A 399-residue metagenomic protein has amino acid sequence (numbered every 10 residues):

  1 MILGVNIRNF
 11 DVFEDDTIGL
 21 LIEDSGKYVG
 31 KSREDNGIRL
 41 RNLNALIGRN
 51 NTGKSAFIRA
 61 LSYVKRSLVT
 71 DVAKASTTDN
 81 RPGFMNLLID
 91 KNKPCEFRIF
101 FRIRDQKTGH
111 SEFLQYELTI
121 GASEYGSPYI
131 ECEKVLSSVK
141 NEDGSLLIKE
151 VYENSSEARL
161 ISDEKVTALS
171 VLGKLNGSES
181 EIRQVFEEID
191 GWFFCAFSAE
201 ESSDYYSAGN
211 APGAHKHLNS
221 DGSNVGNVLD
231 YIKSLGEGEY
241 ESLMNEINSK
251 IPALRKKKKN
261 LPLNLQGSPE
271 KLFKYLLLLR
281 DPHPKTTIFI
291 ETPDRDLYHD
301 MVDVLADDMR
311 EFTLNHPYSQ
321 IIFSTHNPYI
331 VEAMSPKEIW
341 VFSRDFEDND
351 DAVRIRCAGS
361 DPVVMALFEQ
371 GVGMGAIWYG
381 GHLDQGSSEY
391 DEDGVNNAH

Functional and structural regions predicted by a protein language model:
M1-S67, K257-H399: Switch/communication elements of ASCE P-loop NTPase nucleotide-binding domains
L3, D16, F97-I99, L114-Y116 (+1 more regions): Hydrophobic residues positioned within well-ordered beta-strands of beta-sheet architectures
V5, F97-I99, S127-V139, K259-N260 (+1 more regions): Short polybasic amphipathic segments
I7-N9, I99-T108, S137-V139, F346: Short acidic, glycine-rich loop/turn motifs
R39-L43, R49, A56-S123: Conserved P-loop NTP-binding catalytic core
C95-F97, D190-G191, S335-E338: Short glycine-/polar-rich loops that comprise or flank the Walker A/P-loop and associated switch/sensor motifs
K107-K250: Electropositive, glycine-dotted interaction segments that contact anionic polymers or phosphate-rich ligands
A253: Oxyanion-binding "anion nests"
